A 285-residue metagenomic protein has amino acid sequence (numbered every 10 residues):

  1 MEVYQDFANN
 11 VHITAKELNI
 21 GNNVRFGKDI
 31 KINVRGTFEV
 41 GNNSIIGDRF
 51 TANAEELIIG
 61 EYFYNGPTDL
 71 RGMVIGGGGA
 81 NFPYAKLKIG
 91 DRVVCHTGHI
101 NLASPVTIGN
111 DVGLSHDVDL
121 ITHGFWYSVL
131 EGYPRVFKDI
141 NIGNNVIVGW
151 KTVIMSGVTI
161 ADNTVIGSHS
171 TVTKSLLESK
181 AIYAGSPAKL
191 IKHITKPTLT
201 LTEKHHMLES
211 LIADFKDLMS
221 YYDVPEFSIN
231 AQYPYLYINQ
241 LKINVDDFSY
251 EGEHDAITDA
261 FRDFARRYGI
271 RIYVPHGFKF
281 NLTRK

Functional and structural regions predicted by a protein language model:
M1-N10, N23, D111, S186-K285: Terminal amphipathic alpha-helical/low-complexity segments used for targeting or macromolecular assembly
A15-I20, R25-V158, P187, H193-T195: Flexible, glycine/small-residue-enriched loop-and-beta-strand segment within the central core of proteins
V148, I166-G167, Y183-A184: Short, well-structured beta-strand-loop connectors
V158, S170, L176: Short beta-to-alpha loop/turn elements within the nucleotide-binding domains of ABC transporters
A161-T164, E178-K180: Conserved catalytic segment of ABC-fold P-loop ATPases
N163-G167, T173: Canonical bilayer-spanning transmembrane alpha-helix
T173-H193: C-terminal, active-site-flanking charged/polar segments
